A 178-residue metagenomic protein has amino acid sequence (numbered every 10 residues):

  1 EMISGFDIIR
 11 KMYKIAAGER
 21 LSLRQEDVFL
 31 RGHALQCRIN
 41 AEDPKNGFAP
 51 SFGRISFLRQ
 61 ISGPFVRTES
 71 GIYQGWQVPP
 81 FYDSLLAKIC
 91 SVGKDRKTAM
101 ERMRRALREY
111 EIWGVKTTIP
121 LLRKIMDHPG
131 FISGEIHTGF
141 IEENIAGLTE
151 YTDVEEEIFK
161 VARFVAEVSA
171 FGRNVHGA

Functional and structural regions predicted by a protein language model:
M2-A178: Catalytic cores of soluble metabolic enzymes centered on carboxylation/carboxyl-transfer
